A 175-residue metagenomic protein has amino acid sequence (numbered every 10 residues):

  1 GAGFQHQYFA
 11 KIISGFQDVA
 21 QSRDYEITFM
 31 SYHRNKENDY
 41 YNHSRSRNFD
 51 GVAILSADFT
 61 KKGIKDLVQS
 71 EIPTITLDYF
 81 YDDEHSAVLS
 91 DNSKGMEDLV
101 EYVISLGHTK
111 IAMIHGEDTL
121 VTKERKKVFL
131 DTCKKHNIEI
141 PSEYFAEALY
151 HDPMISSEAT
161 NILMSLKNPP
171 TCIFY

Functional and structural regions predicted by a protein language model:
G1-Y41, D50-G51: Amphipathic helical "hinge" segments at domain boundaries
K11-E26, G51, V68-T76, F80-Y175: Bacterial carbohydrate/catabolite-sensing allosteric modules
K36-Y41, K62-G63, I155-A159: Short acidic active-site motifs
S46: Glycan-recognition patch characteristic of GH18 chitinases/ENGases and related GlcNAc/peptidoglycan-binding proteins
I54-D58: A glycine-rich helix N-cap at a beta->alpha junction
F59-T60, R125: Alpha-helix capping/helix-boundary segments
